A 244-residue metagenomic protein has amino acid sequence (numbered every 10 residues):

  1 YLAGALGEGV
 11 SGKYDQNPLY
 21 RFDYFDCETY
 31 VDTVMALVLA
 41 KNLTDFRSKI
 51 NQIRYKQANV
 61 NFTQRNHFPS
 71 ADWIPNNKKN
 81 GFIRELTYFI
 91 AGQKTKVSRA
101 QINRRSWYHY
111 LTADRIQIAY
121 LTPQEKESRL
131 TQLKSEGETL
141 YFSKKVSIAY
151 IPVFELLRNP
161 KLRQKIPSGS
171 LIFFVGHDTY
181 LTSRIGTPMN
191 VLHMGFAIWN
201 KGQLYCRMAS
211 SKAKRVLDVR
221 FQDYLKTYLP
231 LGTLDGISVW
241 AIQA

Functional and structural regions predicted by a protein language model:
L2-I151, P167, G176-D178, V191 (+2 more regions): Acidic/His-rich structured neighborhood in mature extracellular/periplasmic domains
V10, K56, P160-L162, I185 (+1 more regions): Short, flexible coil/linker segments at or flanking structured domains
I50, W73, L156-L157, I166 (+1 more regions): Generic hydrophobic, helix-prone segments enriched in Leu/Val/Ile
I50-N51, V153-L157, D178, D218-Q222: Short amphipathic alpha-helical surface micro-motifs
I148-R163, T182-R184: Short alpha-helix capping/helix-loop boundary micro-motifs
I172-A244: C-terminal soluble interaction/assembly domains
